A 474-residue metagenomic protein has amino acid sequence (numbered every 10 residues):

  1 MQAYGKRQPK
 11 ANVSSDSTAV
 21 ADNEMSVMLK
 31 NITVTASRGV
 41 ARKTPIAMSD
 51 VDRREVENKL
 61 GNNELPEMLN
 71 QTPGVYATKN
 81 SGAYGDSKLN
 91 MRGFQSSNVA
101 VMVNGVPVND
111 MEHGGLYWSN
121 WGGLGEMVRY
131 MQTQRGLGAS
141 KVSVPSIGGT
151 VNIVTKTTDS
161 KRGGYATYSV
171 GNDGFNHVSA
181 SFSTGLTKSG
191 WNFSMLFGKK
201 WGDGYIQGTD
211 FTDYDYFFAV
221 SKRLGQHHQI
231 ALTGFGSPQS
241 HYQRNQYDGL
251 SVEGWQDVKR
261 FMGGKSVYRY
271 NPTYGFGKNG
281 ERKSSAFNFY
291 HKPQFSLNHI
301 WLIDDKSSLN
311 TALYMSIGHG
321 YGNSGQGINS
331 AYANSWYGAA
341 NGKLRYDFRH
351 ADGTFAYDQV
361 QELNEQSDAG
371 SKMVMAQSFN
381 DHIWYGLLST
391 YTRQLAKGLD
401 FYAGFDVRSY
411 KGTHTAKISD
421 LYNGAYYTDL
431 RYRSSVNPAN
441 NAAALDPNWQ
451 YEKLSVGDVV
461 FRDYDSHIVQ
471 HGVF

Functional and structural regions predicted by a protein language model:
S14-S15, S26-L60, K88, S96: N-terminal periplasmic "start-of-domain" segments of outer-membrane beta-barrel proteins
K30, S87, G149, R162-G164 (+5 more regions): Hydrophobic, lipid-facing positions within transmembrane beta-strands of outer-membrane proteins
G39, S96, V108, K156 (+7 more regions): Structural signature of outer-membrane beta-barrel domains
P66-P107, G123, R129: Extracytoplasmic beta-strand/coil segments of soluble accessory domains associated with Gram-negative outer-membrane
K88, P107-R135, V154-K156: Short acidic/polar hinge/loop motifs at secondary-structure boundaries that mediate gating or recognition
G163, V170-W201, I206-N245, Q294-D304: Transmembrane beta-barrel wall of Gram-negative outer-membrane proteins
S221, Q229-S296, N323-Q377, N440-L454: Acidic/polar loop-and-plug regions of large Gram-negative outer-membrane beta-barrel proteins
N279-S324, S371-D406, T413-H414, D458-F474: Outer-membrane beta-barrel transmembrane strands
